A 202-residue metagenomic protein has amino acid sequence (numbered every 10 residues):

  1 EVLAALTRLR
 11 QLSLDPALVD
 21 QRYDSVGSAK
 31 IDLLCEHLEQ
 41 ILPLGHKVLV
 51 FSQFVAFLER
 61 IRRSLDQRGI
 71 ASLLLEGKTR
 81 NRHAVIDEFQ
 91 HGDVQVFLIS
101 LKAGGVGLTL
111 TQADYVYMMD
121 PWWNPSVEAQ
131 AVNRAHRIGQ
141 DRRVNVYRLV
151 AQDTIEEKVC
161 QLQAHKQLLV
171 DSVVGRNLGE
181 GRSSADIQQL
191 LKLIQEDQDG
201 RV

Functional and structural regions predicted by a protein language model:
E1-L108, L178-G179, S184-V202: Conserved Helicase C-terminal RecA-like lobe
G77, A84-V85, V96-G181: SF2 helicase/translocase ATPase core recognition
